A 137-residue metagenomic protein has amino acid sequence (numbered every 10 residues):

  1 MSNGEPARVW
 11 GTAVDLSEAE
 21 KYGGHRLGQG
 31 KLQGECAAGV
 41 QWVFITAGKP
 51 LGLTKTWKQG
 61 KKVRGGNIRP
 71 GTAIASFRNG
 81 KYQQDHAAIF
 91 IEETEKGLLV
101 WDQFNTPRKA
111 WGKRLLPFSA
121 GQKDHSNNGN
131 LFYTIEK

Functional and structural regions predicted by a protein language model:
M1-H86, E92: Secreted/periplasmic proteins that engage bacterial cell-wall peptidoglycan
P6-W10, G24-L27, I91-K137: Aromatic- and glycine-rich peptidoglycan recognition patches
